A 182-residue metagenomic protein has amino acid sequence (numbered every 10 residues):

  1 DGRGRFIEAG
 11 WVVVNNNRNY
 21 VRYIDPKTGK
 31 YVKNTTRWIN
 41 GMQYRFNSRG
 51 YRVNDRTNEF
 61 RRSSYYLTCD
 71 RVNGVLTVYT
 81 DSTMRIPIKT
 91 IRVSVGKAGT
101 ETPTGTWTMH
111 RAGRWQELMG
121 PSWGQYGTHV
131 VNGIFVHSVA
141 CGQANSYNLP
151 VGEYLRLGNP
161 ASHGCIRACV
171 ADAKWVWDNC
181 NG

Functional and structural regions predicted by a protein language model:
D1-Y66, G120: Extracellular adhesion/carbohydrate-binding repeat motifs centered on closely spaced tryptophans
V12, T36-R37, V93-G99, A140-Q143: A short, sequence-level motif marking secondary-structure junctions
N17, N40-Y44, V95-T106, N148: Short, surface-exposed linear segments at secondary-structure transitions and domain or protein termini
N17-N19, C69-V75, S122-W123, C180-N181: A short, compositionally biased
R22, Y44, T77-Y79, T128: Conserved hydrophobic/aromatic positions in well-ordered beta-strands
D25, N47, S94, H110 (+1 more regions): Residue-level detector of conserved, well-ordered beta-strand and adjacent loop positions that form binding/recognition
G50-G113, Q125-Y126: Cell wall/extracellular polymer interaction/catalysis modules
E101-T104, G113-G182: Exported/periplasmic cell-wall-interacting domains
